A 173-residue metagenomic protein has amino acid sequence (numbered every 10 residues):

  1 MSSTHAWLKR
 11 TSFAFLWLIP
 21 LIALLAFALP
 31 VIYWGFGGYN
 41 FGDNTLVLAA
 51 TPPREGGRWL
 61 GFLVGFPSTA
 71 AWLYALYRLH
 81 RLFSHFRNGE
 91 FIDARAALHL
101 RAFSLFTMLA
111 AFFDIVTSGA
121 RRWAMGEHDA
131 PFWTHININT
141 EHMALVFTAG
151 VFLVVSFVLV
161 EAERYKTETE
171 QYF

Functional and structural regions predicted by a protein language model:
T4-W7, L79-A102, T167-F173: Cytoplasmic juxtamembrane regions at transmembrane-helix boundaries
H5-L24, L98-S104: Alpha-helical transmembrane segments and their helix-start/interface "positive-inside/aromatic belt" motifs in integral
I22-G38: Alpha-helical transmembrane segments of multi-pass membrane proteins
G38-G56: Perimembrane loop-to-helix junctions flanking transmembrane segments
D43-A49, I115-I138: Interfacial non-cytosolic loop connecting adjacent transmembrane helices
G65-H85, G150-R164: Transmembrane alpha-helical segments in integral membrane proteins
D93-W123: Hydrophobic alpha-helical transmembrane segments of integral membrane proteins
R101, F132-V151: Individual transmembrane alpha-helices with interfacial aromatic-anchor signatures
